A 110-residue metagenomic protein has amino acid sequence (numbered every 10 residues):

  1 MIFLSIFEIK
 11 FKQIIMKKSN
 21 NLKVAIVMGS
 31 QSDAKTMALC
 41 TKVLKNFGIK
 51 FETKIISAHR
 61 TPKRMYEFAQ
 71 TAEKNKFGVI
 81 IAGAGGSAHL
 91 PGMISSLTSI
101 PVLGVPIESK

Functional and structural regions predicted by a protein language model:
L4-F7: Short hydrophobic targeting helices and cationic amphipathic motifs that mediate membrane/organellar targeting
L22-R60: Glycine-rich phosphate/diphosphate-binding loop of Rossmann-like nucleotide-binding domains
D33-A38, P62-M65, A84-M93: Short glycine/serine/threonine-rich phosphate/pyrophosphate-binding segments that cradle anionic phosphate groups
T53-E73: N-terminal beta-loop-helix "entrance" segment that forms/cooperates in small-molecule cofactor or anionic ligand
F68-A88: Short, structured active-site "lid" loops
L97-K110: Short, acidic/small-residue loops that bind anionic groups at enzyme active sites
